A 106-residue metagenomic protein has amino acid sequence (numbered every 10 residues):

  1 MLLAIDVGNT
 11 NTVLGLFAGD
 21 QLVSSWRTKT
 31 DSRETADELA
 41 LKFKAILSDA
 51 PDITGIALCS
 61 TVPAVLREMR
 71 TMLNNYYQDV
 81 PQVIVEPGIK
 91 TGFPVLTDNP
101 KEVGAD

Functional and structural regions predicted by a protein language model:
M1-L2, G55: Residue-level preference for the first positions of well-ordered beta-strands
L2-A45: Short glycine-rich, Thr/Ser-proximal phosphate-binding strand/loop in the N-terminal lobe of ATP-dependent enzymes
E34, E38, A64, A105: Conserved active-site and cofactor/substrate-binding residues in soluble primary-metabolism enzymes
D49-G104: Short beta-strand-loop/turn "lid" adjacent to the catalytic site in phosphate-handling enzymes
